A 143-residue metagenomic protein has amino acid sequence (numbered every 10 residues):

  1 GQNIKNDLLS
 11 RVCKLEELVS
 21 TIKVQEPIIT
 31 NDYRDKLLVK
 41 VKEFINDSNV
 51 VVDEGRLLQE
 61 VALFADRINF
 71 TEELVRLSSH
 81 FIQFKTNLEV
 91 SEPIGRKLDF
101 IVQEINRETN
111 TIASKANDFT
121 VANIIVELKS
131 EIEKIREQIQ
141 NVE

Functional and structural regions predicted by a protein language model:
Q2-E143: N-terminal intrinsically disordered, cationic/polar leader segments that include organellar targeting peptides
